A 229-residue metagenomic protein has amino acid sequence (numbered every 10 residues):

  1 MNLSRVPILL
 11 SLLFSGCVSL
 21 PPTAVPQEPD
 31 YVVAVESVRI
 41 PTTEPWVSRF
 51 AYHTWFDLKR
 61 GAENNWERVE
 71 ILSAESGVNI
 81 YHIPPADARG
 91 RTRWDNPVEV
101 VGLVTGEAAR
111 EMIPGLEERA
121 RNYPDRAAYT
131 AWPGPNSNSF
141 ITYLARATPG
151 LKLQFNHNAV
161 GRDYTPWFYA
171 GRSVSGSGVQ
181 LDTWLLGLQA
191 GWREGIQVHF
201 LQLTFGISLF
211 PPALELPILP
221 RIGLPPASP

Functional and structural regions predicted by a protein language model:
N2-L9: Sec-dependent signal peptide recognition, specifically the positively charged N-region followed immediately by
P7, R60, A145-R146: Residue-level marker of positions within ordered structural domains that often coincide with functionally constrained
F14-G16: C-terminal motif of bacterial Sec signal peptides marking the signal peptidase cleavage site
V18-P22, P29, T42-T43, N122-P229: Activation targets extended, charge/polar-rich intrinsically disordered C-terminal tails
A24-V104, R126-A127, T204-R221: Glycine-rich catalytic cores of cysteine/serine-nucleophile enzymes that process amide/ester linkages in cell-envelope
V78-R93, E107-E117, T183-I207: A broadly tuned preference for mixed-charge, low-complexity surface segments
A86-G150: Mid-length scaffold segments of soluble, non-membrane domains
